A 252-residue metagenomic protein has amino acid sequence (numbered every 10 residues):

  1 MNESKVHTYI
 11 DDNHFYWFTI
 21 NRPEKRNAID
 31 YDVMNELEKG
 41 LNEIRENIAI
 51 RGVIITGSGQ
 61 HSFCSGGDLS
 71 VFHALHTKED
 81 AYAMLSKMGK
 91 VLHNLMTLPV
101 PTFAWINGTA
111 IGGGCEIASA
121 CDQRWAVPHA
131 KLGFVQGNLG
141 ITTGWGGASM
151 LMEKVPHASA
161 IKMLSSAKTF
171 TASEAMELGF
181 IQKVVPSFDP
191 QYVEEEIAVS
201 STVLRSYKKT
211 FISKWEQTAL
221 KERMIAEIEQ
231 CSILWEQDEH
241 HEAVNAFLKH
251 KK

Functional and structural regions predicted by a protein language model:
M1-T56, H93: Conserved CoA-thioester-binding segment of acyl-CoA-metabolizing enzymes
K5, A49, G57-V91: Glycine- (often His-adjacent) and acidic-residue-rich active-site loop that binds/positions the CoA thioester
V91, L95, W105, I111-L164 (+1 more regions): CoA-thioester-processing core
Q123, K162, S166-K168, E174 (+1 more regions): Well-ordered beta-strand positions
W125-A130, I181-I225, E236-D238: C-terminal long alpha-helix characteristic of the crotonase
M163-A167, Y207-F211, F247: Short alpha-helical scaffolding segments that buttress acidic/His motifs in well-ordered protein cores
